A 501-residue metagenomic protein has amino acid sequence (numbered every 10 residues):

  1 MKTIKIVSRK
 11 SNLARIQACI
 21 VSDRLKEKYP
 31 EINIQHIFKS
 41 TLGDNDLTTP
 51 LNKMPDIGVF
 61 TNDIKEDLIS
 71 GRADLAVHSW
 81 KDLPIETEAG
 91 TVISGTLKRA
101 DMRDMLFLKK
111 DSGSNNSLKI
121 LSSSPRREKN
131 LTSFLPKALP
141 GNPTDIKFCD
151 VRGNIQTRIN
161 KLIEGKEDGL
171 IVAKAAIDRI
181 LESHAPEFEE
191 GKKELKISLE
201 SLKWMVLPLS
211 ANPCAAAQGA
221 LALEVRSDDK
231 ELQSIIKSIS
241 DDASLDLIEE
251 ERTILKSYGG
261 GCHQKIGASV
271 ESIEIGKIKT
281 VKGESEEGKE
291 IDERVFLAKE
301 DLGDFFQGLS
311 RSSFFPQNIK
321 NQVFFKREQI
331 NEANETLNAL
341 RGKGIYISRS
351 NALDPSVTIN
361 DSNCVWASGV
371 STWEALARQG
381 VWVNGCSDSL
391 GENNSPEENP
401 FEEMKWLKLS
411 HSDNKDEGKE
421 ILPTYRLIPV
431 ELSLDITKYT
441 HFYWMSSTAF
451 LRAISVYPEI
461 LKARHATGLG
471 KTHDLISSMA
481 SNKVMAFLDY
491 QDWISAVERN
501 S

Functional and structural regions predicted by a protein language model:
K2-M54, T61, E128-S133, K137-R311: Small-molecule-sensing regulatory modules
K5-V7, A76, S94, I120-L121 (+1 more regions): Short, well-ordered beta-strand segments
V7-K10, S117-S124, L162, G369: Short beta-strand->loop
E31, R72-A73, E167, H263 (+2 more regions): Short, high-confidence coil segments that cap the C-terminus of an alpha-helix and link into the following beta-strand
T48-L75, L340-L353: Short, structured active-site "lid" loops
I69-H78, G165-V172: Alpha-to-beta junction loops
W80-K81, T87-I146, L202-M205, L209 (+2 more regions): A conserved helix-loop-strand patch within extracytoplasmic ligand-binding domains of the periplasmic binding
E290-S501: Signature of uroporphyrinogen-III synthase
